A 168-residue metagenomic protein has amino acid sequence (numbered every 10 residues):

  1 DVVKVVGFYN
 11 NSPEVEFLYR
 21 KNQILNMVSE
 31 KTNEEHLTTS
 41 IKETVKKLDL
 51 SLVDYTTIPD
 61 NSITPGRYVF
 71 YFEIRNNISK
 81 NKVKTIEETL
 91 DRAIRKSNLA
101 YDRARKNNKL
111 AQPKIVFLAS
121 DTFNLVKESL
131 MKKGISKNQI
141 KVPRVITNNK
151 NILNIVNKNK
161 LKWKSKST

Functional and structural regions predicted by a protein language model:
V2-T168: AMP-binding adenylation
